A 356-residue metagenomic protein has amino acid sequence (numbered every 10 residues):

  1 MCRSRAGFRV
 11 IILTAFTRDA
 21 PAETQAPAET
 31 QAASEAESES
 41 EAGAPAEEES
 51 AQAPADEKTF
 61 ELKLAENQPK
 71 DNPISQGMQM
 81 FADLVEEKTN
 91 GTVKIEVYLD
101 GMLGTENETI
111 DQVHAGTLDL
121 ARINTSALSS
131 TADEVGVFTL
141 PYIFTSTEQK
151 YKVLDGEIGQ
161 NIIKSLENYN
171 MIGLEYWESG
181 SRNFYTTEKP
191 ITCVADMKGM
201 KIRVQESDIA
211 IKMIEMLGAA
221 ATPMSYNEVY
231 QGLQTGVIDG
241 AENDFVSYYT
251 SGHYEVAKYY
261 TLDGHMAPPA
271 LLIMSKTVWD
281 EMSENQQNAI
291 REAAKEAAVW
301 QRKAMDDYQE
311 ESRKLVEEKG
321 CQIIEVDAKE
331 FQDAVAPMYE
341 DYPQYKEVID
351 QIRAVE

Functional and structural regions predicted by a protein language model:
M1-E61: Short, low-complexity disordered leader/linker segments with a strong preference for bacterial N-terminal type II
T17-E23, Q52-E148, I158, L166-E356: N-terminal secretory/targeting leader peptides
